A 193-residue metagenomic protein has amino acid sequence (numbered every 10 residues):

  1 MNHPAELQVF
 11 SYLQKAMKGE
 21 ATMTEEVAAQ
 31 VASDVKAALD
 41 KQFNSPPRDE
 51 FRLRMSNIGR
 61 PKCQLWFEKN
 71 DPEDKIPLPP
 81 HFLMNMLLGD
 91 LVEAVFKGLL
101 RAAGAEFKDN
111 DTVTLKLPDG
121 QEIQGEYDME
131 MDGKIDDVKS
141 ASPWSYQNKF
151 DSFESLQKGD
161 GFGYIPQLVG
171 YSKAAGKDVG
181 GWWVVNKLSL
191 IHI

Functional and structural regions predicted by a protein language model:
M1-I135, S142-K158, F162: Metal-dependent nuclease catalytic cores that hydrolyze phosphodiester bonds in DNA/RNA, characterized by
R101, S140, K173-G176: Hydrophobic/aromatic-lined pockets within catalytic cores
I135, G170, G181-W182: Structural beta-sheet core signal
S140-S142, N186-K187: A short beta-strand motif that forms part of the nucleic acid-binding face of small beta-barrel RNA-binding folds
L156-A174: Short, charged, amphipathic alpha-helix that recurs within catalytic cores of restriction-modification and other
G176-L188: Glycine-rich phosphate/pyrophosphate-binding loops and their adjacent beta-strand/loop elements at enzyme active sites
I191-I193: Conserved small/polar residues in nucleotide/adenosyl-binding loops
